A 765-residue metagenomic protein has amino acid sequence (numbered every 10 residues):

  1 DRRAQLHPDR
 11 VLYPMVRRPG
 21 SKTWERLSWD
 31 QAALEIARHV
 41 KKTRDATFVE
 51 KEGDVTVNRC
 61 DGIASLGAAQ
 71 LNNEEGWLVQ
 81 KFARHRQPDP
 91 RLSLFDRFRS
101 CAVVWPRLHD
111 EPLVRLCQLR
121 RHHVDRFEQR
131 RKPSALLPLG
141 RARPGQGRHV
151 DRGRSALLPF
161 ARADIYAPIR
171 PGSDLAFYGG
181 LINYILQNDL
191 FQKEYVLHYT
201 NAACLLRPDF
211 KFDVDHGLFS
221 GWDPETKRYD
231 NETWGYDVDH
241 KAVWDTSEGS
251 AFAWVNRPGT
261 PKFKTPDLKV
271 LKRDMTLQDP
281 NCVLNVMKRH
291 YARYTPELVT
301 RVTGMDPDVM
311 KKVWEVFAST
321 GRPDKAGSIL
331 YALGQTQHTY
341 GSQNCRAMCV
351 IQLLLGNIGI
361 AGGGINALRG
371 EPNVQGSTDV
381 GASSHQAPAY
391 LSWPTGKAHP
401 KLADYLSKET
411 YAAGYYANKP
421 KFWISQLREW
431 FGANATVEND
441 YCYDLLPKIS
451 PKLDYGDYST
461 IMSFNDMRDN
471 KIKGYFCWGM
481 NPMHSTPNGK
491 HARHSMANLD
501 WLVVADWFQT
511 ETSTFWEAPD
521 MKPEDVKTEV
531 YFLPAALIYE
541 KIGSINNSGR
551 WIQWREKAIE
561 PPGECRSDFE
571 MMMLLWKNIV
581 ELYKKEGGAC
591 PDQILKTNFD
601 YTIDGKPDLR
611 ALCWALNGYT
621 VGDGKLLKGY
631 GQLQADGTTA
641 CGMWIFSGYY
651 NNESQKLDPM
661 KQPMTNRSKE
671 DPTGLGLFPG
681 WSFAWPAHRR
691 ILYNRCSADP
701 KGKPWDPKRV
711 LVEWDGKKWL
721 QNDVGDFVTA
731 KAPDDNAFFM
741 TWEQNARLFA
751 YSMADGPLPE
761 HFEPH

Functional and structural regions predicted by a protein language model:
D1-E194, H198-K269, D279, E297 (+14 more regions): N-terminal export/assembly segments and adjacent metallocofactor-ligating motifs of anaerobic energy-metabolism
G20, R162-A163, D279-P280, A292-L298 (+2 more regions): Flexible glycine/proline-enriched surface loops and loop-helix/loop-strand junctions
E35-A46, K81-R86, D125, L139 (+14 more regions): Generic, well-ordered alpha-helical scaffold segments in large soluble proteins
T47-G53, Q192-V196, D324-S328, G359-L368 (+1 more regions): Flexible, glycine/charged-enriched surface loops at secondary-structure junctions
I63-L71, L298-M305, Y331-T339, L368-P372 (+1 more regions): Conserved short loop/turn motifs at secondary-structure junctions
Q118-Y166, R170-P171, L298, L354-I358 (+4 more regions): A cross-kingdom feature strongest in bacterial/archaeal respiratory oxidoreductases
H198-A203, V316-F317, A332-G334, G364-Q375 (+1 more regions): A glycine-rich phosphate-binding loop feature that marks nucleotide/adenosyl-phosphate handling sites
P307-M348, S567-I579, F599-V621: P-loop NTPase catalytic cores that bind/hydrolyze ATP
